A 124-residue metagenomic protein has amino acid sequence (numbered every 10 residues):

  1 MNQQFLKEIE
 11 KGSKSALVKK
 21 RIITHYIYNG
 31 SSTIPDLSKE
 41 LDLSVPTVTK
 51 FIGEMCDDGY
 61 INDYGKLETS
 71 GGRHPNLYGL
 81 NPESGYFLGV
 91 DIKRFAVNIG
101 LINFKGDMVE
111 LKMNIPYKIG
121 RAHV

Functional and structural regions predicted by a protein language model:
M1-K39: Extreme N-terminal segment that seeds HTH/winged-HTH DNA-binding domains in transcriptional regulators
S31-Y64: N-terminal helix-turn-helix
D42, G71-G72: Short secondary-structure capping/turn micro-motifs that flank functional sites
G65-G71: Short, basic, alpha-helical segments at the C-terminal edge of helix-turn-helix-like DNA-binding modules
G72-E110: Gly/Thr-rich phosphate-binding beta-strand-loop-beta motif of the actin/hexokinase/Hsp70
I115-K118: A short acidic/small-residue loop/turn micro-motif
A122-V124: Conserved small/polar residues in nucleotide/adenosyl-binding loops
